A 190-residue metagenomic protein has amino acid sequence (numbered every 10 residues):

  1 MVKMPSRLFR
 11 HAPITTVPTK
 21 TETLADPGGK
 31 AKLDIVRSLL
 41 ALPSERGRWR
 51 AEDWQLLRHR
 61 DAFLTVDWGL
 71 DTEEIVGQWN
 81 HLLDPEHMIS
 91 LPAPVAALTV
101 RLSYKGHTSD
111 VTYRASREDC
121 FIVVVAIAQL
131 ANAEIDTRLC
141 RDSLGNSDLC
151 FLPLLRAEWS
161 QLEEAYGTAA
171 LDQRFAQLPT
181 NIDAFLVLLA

Functional and structural regions predicted by a protein language model:
M1-A190: Contiguous interface-forming segments/domains that mediate binding rather than catalysis
